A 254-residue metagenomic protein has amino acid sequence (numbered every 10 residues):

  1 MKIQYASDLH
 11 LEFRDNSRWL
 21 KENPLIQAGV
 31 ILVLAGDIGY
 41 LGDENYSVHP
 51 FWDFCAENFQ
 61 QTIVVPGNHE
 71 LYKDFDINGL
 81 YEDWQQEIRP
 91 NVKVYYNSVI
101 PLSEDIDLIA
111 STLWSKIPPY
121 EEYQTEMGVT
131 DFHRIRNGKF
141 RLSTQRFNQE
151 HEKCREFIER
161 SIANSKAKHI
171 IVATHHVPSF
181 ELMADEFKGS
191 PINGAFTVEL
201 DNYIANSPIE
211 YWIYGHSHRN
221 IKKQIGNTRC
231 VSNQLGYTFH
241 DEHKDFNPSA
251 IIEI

Functional and structural regions predicted by a protein language model:
M1-Q4, V99-A110, H169, Q224-R229: Beta-strand-turn-beta hairpins that frame and shape the catalytic cleft of phosphate-ester-processing enzymes
M1-V64, E70-G79, N137-R141: N-terminal active-site segment of His-dependent metallophosphoesterases
Y5-S7, L32-D37, I63-N68, K93-N97 (+3 more regions): Active-site neighborhood of phospho(di)ester-bond hydrolases with catalytic His/Asp-centered motifs
H10-D15, Y40-D43, H69-G79, V99-L102 (+4 more regions): Active-site environment of divalent metal-dependent phosphoester hydrolases
N58-Q61, A167, I209-E210, N227-T228: A short helix->loop->beta-strand "cap" motif at the edges of active sites that frequently abuts
N78-R134: Hydrophobic alpha-helical segments and helix pairs
L102, A184, S190-E210, H218-I254: Binuclear metal-dependent phosphoesterase catalytic core
I109-I171, H176-F187: Active-site-proximal loop/helix segment associated with metal-binding centers of metalloenzymes
